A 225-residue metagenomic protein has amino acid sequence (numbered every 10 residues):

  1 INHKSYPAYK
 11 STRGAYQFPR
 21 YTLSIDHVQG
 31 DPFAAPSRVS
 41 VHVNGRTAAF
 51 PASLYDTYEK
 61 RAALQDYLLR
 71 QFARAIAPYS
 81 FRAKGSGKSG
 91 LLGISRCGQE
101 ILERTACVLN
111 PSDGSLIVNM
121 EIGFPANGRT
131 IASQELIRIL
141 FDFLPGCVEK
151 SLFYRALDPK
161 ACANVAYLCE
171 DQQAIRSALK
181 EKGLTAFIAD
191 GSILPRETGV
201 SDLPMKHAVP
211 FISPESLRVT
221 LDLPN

Functional and structural regions predicted by a protein language model:
I1-R196, V200-P204: N-terminal accessory targeting/assembly segments
P195-P224: N-terminal pre-Walker A segment at the start of P-loop NTPase domains
